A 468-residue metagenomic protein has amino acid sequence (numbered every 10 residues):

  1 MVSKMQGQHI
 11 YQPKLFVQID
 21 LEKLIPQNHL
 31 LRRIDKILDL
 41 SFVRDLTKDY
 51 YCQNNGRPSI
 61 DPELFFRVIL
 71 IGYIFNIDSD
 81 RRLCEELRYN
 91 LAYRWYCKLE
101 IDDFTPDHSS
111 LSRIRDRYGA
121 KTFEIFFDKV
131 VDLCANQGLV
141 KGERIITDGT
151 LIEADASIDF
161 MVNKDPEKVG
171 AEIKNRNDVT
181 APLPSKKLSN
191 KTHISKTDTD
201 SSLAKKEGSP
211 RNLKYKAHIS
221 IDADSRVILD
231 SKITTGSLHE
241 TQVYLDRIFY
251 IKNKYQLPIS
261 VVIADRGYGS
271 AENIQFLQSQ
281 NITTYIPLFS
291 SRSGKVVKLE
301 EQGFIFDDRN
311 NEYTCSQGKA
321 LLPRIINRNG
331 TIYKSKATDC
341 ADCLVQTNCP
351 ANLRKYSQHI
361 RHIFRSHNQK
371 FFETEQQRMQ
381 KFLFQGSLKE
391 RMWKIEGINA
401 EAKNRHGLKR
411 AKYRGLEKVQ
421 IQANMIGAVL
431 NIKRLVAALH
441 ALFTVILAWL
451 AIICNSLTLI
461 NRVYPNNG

Functional and structural regions predicted by a protein language model:
M1-Q18: Short, flexible loop/hinge motifs at secondary-structure junctions
G7-Q8, N76-Y89, L99-G468: Anion-binding and metal-coordination hotspots
L15, I19-D20, I25-R33: Acidic, aromatic-lined catalytic clefts of primarily extracellular/periplasmic carbohydrate-active enzymes that remodel
D20, L64-L70, S110, K129: A general alpha-helix detector
Q27-L70, F364: Basic, short loop/linker segments at the boundary and entry of helix-turn-helix/winged-helix-like folds
S59, L70-R81: Composition-driven recognition of low-complexity segments enriched in small/aliphatic/hydroxylated residues
F65-G72, V429, K433: Short, amphipathic alpha-helical segments that act as regulatory/interfacial helices in nucleotide-processing proteins
R94-K98: Short arginine-rich
